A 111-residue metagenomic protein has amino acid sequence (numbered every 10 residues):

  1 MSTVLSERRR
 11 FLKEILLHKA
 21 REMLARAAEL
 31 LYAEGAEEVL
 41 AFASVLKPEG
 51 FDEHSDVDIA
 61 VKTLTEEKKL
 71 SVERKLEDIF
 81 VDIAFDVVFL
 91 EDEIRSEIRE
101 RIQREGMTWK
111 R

Functional and structural regions predicted by a protein language model:
M1-L40, L46-E53, L64-R111: Catalytic core of pol beta-like nucleotidyltransferases
A60-K62: Short hydrophobic/aromatic beta-strand micro-patches that form the beta-sheet surface supporting nucleotide- or nucleic
